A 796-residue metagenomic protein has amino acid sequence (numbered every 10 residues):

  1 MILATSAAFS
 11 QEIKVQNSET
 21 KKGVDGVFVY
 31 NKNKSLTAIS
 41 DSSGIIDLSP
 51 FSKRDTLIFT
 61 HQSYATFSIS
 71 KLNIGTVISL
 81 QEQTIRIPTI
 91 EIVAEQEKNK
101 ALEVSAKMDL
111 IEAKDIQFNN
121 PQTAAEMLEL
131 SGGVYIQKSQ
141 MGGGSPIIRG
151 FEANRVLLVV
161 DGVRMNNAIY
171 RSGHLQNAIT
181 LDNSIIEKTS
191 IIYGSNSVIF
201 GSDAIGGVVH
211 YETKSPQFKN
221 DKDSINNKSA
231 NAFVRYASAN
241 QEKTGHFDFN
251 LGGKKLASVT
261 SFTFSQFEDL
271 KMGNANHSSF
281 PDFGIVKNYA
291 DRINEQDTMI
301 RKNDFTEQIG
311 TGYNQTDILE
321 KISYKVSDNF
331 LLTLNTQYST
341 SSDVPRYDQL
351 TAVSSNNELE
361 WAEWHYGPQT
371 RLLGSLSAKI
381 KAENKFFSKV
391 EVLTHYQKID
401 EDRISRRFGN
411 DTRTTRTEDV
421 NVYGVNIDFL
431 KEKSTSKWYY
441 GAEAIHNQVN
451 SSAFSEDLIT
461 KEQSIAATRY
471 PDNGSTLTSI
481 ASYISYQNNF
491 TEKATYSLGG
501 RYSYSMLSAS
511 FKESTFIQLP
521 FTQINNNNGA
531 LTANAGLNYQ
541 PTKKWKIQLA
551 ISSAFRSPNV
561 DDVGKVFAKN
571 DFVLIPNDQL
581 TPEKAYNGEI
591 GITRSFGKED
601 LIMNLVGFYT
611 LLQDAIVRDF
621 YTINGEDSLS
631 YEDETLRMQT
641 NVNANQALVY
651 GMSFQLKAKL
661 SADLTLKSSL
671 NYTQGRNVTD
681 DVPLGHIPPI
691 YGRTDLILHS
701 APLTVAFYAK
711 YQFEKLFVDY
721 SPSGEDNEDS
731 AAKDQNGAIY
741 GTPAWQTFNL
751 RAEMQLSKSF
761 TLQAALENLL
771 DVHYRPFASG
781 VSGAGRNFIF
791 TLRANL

Functional and structural regions predicted by a protein language model:
Q16-E19, F28-K32, T60-Y64, I74-Q117 (+1 more regions): Short, acidic, small-residue-rich periplasmic hinge/interaction motif at the N-terminus of Gram-negative outer-membrane
G44, L102-T123, Q137-S184, Y193-V208 (+1 more regions): Flexible, glycine/serine/threonine-rich loop segments and coil->beta-strand junctions that form periplasmic-facing
N240-F267, M272, N276-D343, T370-L372 (+1 more regions): Transmembrane beta-barrel wall of Gram-negative outer-membrane proteins
I309-Q315, K325, N329-K389, K398-V420 (+2 more regions): Flexible loop and strand-edge segments within Gram-negative outer membrane beta-barrel domains
S342, K398-D402, S455-D457, K461-E462 (+7 more regions): Surface-exposed extracellular loop regions of Gram-negative outer-membrane beta-barrel proteins, predominantly
E418-D428, S479-A481, I575-T581, N587 (+1 more regions): Outer membrane beta-barrel strand-and-loop segments of large Gram-negative receptors, especially TonB-dependent
Y439-W545, S557, F567-N570: Signature of Gram-negative outer-membrane beta-barrel scaffolds
T491-E492, S505, F608-L611, Y631-S721 (+2 more regions): Gram-negative outer-membrane beta-barrel transporters
